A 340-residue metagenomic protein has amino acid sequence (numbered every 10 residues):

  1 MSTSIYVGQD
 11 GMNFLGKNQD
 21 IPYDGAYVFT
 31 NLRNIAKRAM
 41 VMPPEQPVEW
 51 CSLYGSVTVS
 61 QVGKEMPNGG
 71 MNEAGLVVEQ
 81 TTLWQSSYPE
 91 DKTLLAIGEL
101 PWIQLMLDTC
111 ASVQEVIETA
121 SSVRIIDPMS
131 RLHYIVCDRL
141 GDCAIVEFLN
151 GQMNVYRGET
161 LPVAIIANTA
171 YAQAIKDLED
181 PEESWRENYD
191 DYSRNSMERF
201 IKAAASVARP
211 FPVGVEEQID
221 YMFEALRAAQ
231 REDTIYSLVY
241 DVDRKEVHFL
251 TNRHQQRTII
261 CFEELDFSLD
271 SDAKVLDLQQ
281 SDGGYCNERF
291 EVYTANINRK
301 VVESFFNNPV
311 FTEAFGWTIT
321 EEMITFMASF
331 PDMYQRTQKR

Functional and structural regions predicted by a protein language model:
T3-E65, G69-M71, T81-D108, L132 (+1 more regions): C-terminal, well-structured catalytic/ligand-binding subdomain of enzymes
L105-C110, E115-I125: Short N-terminal edge-element motif at the start of the domain
I125-R131: Short arginine-rich
